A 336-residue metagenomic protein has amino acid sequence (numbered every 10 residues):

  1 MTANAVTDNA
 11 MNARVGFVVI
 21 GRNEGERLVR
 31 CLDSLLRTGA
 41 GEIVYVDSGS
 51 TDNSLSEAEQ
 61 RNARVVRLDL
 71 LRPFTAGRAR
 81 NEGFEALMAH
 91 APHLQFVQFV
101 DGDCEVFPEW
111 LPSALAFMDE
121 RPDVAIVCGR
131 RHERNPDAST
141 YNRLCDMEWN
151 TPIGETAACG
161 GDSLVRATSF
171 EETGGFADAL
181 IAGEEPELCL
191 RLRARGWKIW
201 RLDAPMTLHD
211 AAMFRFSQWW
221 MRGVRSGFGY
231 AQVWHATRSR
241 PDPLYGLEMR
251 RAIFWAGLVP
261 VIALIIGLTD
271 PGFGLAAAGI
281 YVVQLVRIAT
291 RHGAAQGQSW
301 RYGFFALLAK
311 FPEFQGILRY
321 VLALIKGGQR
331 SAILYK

Functional and structural regions predicted by a protein language model:
D33-G41: Short, acidic, metal-binding catalytic loop of nucleotide-sugar glycosyltransferases
S34, D47-S56, C104: A conserved acidic beta->alpha catalytic loop
L70-A89: Glycine-rich, basic loop-to-helix element that forms the pyrophosphate-binding segment of sugar-nucleotide handling
P92-E105: Short beta-strand-to-loop acidic/aromatic patch adjacent to the donor-nucleotide binding site
E105-T140: Conserved donor NDP-sugar-binding/catalytic core segment of glycosyltransferases
H132-R134, E148-V165, I181, E187: A recurrent flexible, glycine/aromatic-enriched loop bordering the glycosyltransferase active site that acts as
A177-L180, P186-D242: Catalytic donor/gating beta->alpha subdomain of glycosyltransferases that bind UDP-sugars
W255-K326: Membrane-embedded multi-pass helical conduit in multi-pass membrane proteins, especially envelope-biosynthetic
